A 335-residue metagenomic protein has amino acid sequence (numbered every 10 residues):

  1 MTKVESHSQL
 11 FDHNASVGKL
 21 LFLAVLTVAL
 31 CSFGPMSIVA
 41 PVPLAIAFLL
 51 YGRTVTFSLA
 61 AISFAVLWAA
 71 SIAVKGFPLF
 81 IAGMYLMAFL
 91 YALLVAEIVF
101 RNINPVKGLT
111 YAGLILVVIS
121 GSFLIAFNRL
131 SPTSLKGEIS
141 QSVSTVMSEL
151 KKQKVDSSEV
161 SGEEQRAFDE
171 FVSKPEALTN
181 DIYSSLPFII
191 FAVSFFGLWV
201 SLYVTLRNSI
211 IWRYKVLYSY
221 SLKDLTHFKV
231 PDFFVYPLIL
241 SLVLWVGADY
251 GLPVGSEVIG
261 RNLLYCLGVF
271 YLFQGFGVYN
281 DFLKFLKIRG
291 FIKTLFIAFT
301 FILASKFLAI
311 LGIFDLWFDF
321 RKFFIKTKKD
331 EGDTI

Functional and structural regions predicted by a protein language model:
M1-Y51, V55-S58, K287-R289, T294: Hydrophobic transmembrane alpha-helices
V4, D249-I335: Long, positively charged, glycine-interspersed low-complexity recognition regions
M36-A96, D315: Alpha-helical membrane segments and adjacent membrane-interface helices in multi-pass membrane proteins
S58-L67, L109-V117, Y265, R289-T300: Central hydrophobic cores of alpha-helical transmembrane segments in multi-pass integral membrane proteins
G83-F127: Short helix-perturbing small/polar motifs within transmembrane alpha-helices
A126-I182: Membrane-interface interhelical loops and short interface/amphipathic helices in multi-pass inner-membrane
Q165-Y218: Selected alpha-helical membrane-embedding segments in polytopic membrane proteins
R207-F270: Small-residue-rich helix-loop
